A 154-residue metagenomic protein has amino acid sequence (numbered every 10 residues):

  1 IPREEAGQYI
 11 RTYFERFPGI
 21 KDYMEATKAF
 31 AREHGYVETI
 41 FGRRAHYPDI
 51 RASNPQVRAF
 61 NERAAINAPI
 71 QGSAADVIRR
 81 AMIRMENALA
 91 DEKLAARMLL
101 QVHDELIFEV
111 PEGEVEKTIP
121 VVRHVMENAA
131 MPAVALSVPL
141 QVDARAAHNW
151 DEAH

Functional and structural regions predicted by a protein language model:
I1-H154: Conserved catalytic core of nucleotide polymerization and phosphodiester-bond processing enzymes
